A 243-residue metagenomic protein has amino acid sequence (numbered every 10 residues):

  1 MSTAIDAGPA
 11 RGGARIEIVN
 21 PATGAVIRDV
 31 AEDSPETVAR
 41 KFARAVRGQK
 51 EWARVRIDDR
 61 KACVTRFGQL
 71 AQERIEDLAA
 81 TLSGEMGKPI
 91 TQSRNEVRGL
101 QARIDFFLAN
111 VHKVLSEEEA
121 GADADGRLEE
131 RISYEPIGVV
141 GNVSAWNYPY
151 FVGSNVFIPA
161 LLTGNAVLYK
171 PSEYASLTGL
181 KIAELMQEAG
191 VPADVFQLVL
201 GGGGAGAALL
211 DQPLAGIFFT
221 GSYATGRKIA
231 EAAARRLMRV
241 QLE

Functional and structural regions predicted by a protein language model:
M1-L128: N-terminal Rossmann-like NAD(P)+-binding subdomain of aldehyde/semialdehyde dehydrogenases
A31, V143, L168-S172, V199 (+1 more regions): Active-site-adjacent beta-strand anchor residues
E36, E73, D77, K88 (+6 more regions): Short alpha-helical
A45-G48, A160, G179, A233: Small-residue (primarily alanine) positions within well-ordered alpha-helices, especially packing/interaction faces
I104, G179-I182, L209, I229: Hydrophobic packing residues within well-ordered alpha-helices of enzyme cores
G121-A193, L242: Conserved small-residue-rich beta-alpha loop and adjacent elements that most often cradle the phosphate/pyrophosphate
V139, G190-E243: Conserved NAD(P)+-binding/catalytic subdomain of aldehyde/semialdehyde dehydrogenases
